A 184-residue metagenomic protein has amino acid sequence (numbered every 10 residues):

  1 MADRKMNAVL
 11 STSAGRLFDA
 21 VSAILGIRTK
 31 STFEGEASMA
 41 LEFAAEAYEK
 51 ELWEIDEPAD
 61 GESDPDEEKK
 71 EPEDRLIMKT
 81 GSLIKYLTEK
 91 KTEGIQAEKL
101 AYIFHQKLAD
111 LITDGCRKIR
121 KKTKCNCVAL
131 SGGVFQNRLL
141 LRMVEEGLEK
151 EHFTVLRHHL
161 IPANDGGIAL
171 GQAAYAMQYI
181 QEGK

Functional and structural regions predicted by a protein language model:
M1-N126, L139-E146: A contiguous, well-structured pocket-lining segment that forms one wall/lid of small-molecule binding clefts in soluble
D19, Q106, L156-K184: Glycine-rich phosphate-binding/hydrolytic loop that grips phosphoryl groups
T32-F33, F43, E149-K150, A169 (+1 more regions): Alpha-helix boundary/interfacial micro-motifs
W53, D60, C125, K150 (+2 more regions): Intrinsic structural disorder
G115, I119-K122, G147-T154, A173-I180: Hydrophobic alpha-helical segments
N126-A129, R138, V144-I168: Conserved phosphate-binding/catalytic loops in two-lobed NTP-binding clefts
G133: Active-site glycine-centered loops adjacent to acidic/histidine catalytic or metal-binding residues that shape
